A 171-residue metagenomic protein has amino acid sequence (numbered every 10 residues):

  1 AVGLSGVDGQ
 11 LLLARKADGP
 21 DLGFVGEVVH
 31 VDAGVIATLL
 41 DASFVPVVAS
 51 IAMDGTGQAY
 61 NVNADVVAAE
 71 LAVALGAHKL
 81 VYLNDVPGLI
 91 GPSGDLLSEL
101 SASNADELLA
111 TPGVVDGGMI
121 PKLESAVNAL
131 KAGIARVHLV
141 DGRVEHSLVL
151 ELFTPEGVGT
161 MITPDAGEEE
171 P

Functional and structural regions predicted by a protein language model:
A1-P171: C-terminal catalytic "cap/lid" subdomain
